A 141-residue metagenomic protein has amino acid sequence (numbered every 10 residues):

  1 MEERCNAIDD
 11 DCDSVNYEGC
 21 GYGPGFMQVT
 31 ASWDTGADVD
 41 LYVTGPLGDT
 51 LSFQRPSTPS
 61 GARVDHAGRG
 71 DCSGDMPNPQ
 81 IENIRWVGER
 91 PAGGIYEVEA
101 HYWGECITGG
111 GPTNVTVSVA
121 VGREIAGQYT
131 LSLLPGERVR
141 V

Functional and structural regions predicted by a protein language model:
M1-P24: Extracellular calcium-associated, cysteine-rich motifs in secreted modular proteins
N16-V141: Intrinsic-disorder/low-complexity signal
